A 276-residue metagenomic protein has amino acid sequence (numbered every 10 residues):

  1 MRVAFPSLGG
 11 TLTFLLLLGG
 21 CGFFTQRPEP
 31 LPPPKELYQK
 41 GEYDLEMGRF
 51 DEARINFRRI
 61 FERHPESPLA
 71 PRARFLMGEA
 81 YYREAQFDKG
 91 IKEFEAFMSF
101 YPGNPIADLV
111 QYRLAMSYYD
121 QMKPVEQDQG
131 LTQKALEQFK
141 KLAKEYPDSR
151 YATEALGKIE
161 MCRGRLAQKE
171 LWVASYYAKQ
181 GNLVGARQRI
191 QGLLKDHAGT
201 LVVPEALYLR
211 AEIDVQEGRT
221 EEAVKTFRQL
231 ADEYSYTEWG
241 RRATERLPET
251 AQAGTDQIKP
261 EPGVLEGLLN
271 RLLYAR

Functional and structural regions predicted by a protein language model:
M1-C21: Sec-dependent bacterial lipoprotein signal peptides
A4-F5, G20-R276: Acidic, polar-rich low-complexity tracts and alpha-helical solenoid repeat scaffolds
